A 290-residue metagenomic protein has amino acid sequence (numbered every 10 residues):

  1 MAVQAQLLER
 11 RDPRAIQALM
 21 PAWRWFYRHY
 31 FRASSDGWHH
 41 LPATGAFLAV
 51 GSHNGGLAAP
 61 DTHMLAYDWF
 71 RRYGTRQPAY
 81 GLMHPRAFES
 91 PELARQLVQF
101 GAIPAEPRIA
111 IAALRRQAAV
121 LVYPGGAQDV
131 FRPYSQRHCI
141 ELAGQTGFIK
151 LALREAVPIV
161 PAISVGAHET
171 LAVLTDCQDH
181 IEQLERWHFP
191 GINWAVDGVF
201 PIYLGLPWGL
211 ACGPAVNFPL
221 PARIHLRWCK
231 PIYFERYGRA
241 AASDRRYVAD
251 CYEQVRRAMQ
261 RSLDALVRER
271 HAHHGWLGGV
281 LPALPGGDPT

Functional and structural regions predicted by a protein language model:
M1-L19, A112-T290: Non-catalytic C-terminal accessory region of glycerolipid acyltransferases and related lyso-lipid remodeling enzymes
M1-R108, L210, P214, D264-T290: Membrane-anchoring hydrophobic helices of lipid-metabolizing enzymes
